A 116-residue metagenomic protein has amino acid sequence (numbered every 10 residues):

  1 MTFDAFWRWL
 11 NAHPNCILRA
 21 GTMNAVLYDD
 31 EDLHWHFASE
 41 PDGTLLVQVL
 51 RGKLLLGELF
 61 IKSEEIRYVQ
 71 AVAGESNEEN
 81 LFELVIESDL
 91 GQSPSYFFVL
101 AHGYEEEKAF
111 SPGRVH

Functional and structural regions predicted by a protein language model:
M1-L10, P14-H116: Short beta-rich binding modules
